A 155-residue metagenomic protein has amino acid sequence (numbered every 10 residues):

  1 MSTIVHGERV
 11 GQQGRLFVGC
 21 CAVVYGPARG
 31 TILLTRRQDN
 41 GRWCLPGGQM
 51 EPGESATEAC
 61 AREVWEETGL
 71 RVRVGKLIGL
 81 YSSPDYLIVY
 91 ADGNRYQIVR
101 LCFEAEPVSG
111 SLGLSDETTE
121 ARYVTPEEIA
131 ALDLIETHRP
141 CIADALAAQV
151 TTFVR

Functional and structural regions predicted by a protein language model:
M1-C21, Y25, G93-N94: Acidic, metal-coordinating catalytic segment for phosphate/diphosphate chemistry, firing primarily on the Nudix
F17, Q38-N40, L45, V72 (+1 more regions): Short connector loops at helix/strand junctions that flank enzyme active sites, especially segments positioning acidic
V18-C20, G30, V99-L101, T119: Change "...and in nucleic-acid phosphodiester-cleaving endonucleases..." to "...and in nucleic-acid processing enzymes
V24, C102-E106, T125: Short, well-ordered beta-strand micro-motif
G30-L70: Conserved Nudix-box catalytic region and its N-terminal flanking loop in Nudix hydrolases and closely related
G41-W43, L112-R155: Nudix hydrolase/Nudix homology domain
R71-Y81: A short coil-to-beta-strand element that immediately follows conserved catalytic motifs
S82-S111: Active-site-adjacent beta-strand/loop module that shapes the phosphate/pyrophosphate-binding cleft
